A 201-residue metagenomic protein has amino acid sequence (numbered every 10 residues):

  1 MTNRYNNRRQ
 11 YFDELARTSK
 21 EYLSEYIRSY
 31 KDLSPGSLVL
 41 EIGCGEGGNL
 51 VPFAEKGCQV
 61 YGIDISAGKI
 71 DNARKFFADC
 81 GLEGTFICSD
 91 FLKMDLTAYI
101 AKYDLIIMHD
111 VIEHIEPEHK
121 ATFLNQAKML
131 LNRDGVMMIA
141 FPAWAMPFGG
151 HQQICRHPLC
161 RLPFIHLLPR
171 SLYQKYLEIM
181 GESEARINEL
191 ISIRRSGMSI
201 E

Functional and structural regions predicted by a protein language model:
M1-A101, L105, H109, A121-L124: Conserved N-terminal segment of class I S-adenosyl-L-methionine
R4, R8-R9, R17, R28 (+8 more regions): Arginine residue identity/basic-tract feature
S37, D134-G135: Surface-exposed loop/turn positions
L40-G45, Q59, G81, N132 (+3 more regions): Generic detector of intrinsically disordered, low-complexity, polar/charged segments
G48-L50, K69, I115, H119 (+1 more regions): Short catalytic/ligand-binding loop motif for oxyanion handling, primarily in non-cytosolic enzymes, centered on
D110-H114: Short catalytic micro-motifs in class I SAM-dependent methyltransferases
H119-L130, V136-E201: S-adenosyl-L-methionine-dependent methyltransferase catalytic module, highlighting the catalytic core
